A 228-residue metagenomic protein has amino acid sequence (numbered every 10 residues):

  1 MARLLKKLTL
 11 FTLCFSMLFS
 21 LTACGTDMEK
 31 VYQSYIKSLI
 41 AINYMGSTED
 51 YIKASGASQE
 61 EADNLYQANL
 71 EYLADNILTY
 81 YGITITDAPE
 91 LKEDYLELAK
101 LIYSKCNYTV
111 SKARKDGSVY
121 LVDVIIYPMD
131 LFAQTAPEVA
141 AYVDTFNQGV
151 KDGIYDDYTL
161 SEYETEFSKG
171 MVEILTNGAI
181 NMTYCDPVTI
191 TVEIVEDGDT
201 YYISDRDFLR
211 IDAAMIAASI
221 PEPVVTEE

Functional and structural regions predicted by a protein language model:
M1-T12: Bacterial N-terminal signal peptides that target proteins for export
S20-A23: C-terminal motif of bacterial Sec signal peptides marking the signal peptidase cleavage site
G25-T109, A133: Core segments of small alpha/beta cavity-forming domains
L73, I77, Y81, F132-D186: Mixed-charge, low-complexity intrinsically disordered segments
S111-D116: Contiguous hydrophobic, core-forming segments of folded domains
S118-P128: A short hydrophobic beta-strand element
I126-F132, E196-G198: Beta-strand elements of well-folded, non-transmembrane domains
V143-I154, I180-E227: Short beta-strand edge/turn micro-motifs at domain boundaries
